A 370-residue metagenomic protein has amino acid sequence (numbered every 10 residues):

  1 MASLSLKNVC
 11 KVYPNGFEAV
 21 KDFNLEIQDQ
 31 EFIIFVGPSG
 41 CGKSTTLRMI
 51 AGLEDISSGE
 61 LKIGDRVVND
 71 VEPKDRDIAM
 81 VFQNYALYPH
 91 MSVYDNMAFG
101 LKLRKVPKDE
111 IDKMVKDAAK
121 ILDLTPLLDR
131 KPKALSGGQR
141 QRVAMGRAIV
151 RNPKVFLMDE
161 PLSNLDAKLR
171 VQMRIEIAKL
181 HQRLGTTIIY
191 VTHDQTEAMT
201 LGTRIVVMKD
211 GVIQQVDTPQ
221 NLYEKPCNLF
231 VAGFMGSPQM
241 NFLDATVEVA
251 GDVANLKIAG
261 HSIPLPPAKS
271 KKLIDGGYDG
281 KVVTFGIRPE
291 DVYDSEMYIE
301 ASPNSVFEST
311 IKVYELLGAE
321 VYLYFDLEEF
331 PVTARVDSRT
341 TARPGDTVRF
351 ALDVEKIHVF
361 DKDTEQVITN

Functional and structural regions predicted by a protein language model:
G16-E18: Short coil-to-beta microelement around the adenine-binding A-loop and adjacent beta1/P-loop entry of ABC ATPase
V36-P38: The feature captures the beta-strand-to-loop junction immediately N-terminal to the Walker
A51: Helix-to-loop junction immediately C-terminal to a conserved catalytic motif
E54-K62: Conserved post-Walker A/P-loop segment of ABC ATPase nucleotide-binding domains
E60, R66, V212: ATP-binding/catalytic-site motifs of ATP-hydrolyzing domains
P73-F234: ABC ATPase nucleotide-binding domains
V253-I311, T341-N370: Glycine/charge-rich catalytic "coupling/switch" loops of P-loop NTPases
